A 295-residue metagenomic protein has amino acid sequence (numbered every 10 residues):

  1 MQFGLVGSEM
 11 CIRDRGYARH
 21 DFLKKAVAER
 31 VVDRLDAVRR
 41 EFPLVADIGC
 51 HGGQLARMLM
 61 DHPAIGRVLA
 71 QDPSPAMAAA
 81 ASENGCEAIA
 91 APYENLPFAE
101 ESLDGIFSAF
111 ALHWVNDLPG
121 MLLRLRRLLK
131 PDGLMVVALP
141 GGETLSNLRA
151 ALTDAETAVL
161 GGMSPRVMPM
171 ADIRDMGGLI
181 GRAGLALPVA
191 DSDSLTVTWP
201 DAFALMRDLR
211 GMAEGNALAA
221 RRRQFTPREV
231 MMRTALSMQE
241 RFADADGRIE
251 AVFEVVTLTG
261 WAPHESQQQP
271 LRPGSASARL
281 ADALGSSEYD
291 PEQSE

Functional and structural regions predicted by a protein language model:
M1-G7, I12: Single conserved hydrophobic/aromatic residue that forms the stacking wall/gate of nucleotide- or nucleobase-binding
F22-L44, Q54-M58: Conserved alpha-helix/loop element of class I SAM-dependent methyltransferases that forms part of the SAM/SAH-binding
E41-A99, G105, P119-G120: Class I SAM-dependent methyltransferase SAM/SAH-binding core
D104-P119, L139: A short SAM/SAH-binding and catalytic strip from SAM-dependent methyltransferases
P119-P131: A short glycine-rich, Lys/Arg-flanked "PGG" loop and its adjoining helix->strand segment in the class I
V136-A204, D208-F225: Conserved catalytic/acceptor-binding region of the Class I
A183, F203-E295: C-terminal lobe and adjacent flexible extensions of AdoMet/dcAdoMet transferase-like proteins
